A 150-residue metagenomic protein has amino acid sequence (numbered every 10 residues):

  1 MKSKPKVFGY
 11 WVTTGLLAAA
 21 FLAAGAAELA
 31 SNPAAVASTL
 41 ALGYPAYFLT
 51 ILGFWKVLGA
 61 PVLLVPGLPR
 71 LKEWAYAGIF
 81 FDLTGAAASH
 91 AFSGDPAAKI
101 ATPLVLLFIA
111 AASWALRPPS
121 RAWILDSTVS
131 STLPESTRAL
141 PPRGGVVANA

Functional and structural regions predicted by a protein language model:
M1-A150: Membrane-interface extramembranous regions
